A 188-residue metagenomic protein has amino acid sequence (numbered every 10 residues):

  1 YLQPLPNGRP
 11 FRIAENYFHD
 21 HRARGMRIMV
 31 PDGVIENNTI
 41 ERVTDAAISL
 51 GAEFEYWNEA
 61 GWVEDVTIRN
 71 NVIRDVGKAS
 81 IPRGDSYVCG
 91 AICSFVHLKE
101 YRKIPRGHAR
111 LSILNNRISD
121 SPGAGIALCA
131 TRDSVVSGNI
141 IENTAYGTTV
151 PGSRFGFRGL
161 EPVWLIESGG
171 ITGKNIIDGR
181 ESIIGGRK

Functional and structural regions predicted by a protein language model:
Y1-K188: Extracellular parallel beta-helix/beta-solenoid repeat domains
